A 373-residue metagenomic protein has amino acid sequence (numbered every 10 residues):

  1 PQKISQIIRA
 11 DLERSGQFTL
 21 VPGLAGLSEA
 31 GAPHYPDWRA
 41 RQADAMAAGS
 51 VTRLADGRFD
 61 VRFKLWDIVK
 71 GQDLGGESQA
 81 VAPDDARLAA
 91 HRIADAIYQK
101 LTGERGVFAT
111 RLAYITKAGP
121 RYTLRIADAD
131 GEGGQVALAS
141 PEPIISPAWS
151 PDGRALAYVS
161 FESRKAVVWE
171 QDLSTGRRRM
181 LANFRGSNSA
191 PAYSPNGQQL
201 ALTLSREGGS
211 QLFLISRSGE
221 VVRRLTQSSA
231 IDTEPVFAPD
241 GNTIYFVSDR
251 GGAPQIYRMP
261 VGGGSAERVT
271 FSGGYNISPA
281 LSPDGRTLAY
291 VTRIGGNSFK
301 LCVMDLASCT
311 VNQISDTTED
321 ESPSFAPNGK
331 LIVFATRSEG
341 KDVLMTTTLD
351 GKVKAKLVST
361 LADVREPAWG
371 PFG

Functional and structural regions predicted by a protein language model:
P1-W38, A47: Short beta-strand->alpha-helix linker/helix-N-cap micro-motif that forms a surface specificity/interaction loop
A32-A96: Amphipathic beta-strand/beta-sheet edge segments enriched in Tyr/Trp
A48, L112-I115, A155-V159, Q199-T203 (+3 more regions): Residue position within the beta-strands of beta-propeller blades
R58-D60, P120-R125, K165-W169, G209-F213 (+3 more regions): Structural motif
E104-T110, S146-A155, P191-Q199, P235-T243 (+3 more regions): Blade-terminus and WD-like Trp-Asp/Gly-His loop motifs, strongest in beta-propeller folds
D128-P143, D172-S189, I215-T233, M259-Y275 (+2 more regions): Multi-bladed beta-propeller domains
